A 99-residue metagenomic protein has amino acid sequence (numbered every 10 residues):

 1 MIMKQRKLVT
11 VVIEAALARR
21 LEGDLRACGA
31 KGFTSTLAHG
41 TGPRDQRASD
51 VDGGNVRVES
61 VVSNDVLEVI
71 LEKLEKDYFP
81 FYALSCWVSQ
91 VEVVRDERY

Functional and structural regions predicted by a protein language model:
M1-Y99: Positively charged, small/polar-rich N-terminal and surface patches that mediate targeting and assembly and bind
